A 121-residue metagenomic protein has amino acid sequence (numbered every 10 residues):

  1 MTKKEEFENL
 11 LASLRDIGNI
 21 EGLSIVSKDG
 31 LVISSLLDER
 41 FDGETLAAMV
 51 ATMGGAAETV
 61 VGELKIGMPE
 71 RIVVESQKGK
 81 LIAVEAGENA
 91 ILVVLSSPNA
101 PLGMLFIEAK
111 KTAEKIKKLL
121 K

Functional and structural regions predicted by a protein language model:
M1-I20, D29-K121: Acidic, low-complexity cytosolic segments
